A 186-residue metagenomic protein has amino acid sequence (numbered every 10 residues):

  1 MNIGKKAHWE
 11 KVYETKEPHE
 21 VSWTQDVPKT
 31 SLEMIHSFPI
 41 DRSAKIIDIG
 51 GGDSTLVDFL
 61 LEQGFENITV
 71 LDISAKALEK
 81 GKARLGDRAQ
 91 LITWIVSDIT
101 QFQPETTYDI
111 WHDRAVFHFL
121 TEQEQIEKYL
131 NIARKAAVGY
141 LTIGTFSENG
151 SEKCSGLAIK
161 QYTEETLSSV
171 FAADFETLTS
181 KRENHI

Functional and structural regions predicted by a protein language model:
M1-T106, L120-I186: Class I (Rossmann-like) S-adenosyl-L-methionine-dependent methyltransferase catalytic domain, capturing the SAM-binding
H112: A conserved beta-strand element that flanks and buttresses the S-adenosyl-L-methionine
A115-F119: Short catalytic micro-motifs in class I SAM-dependent methyltransferases
